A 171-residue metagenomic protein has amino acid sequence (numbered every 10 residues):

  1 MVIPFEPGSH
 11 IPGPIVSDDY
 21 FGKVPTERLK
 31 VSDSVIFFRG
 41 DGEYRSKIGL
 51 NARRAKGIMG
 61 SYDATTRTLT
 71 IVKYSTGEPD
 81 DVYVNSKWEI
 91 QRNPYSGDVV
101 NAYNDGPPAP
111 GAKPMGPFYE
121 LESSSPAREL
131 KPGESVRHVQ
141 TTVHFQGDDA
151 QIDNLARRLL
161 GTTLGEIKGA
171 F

Functional and structural regions predicted by a protein language model:
M1-S135, N154-A156: A contiguous, surface-exposed recognition patch within enzymatic or periplasmic domains that forms
E134-G147: Short, hydrophobic/aromatic-enriched beta-strand segments in well-ordered soluble domains
Q146-L159: C-terminal/domain-terminus segments
A156-F171: Short peripheral tails and domain-boundary helices/loops at the edges of structured domains
